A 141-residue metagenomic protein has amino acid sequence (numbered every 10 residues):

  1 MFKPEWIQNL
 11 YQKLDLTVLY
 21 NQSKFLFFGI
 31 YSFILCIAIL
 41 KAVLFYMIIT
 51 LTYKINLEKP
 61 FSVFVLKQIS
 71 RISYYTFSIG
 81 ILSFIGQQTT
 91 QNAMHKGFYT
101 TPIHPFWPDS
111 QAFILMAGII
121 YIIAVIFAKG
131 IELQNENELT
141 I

Functional and structural regions predicted by a protein language model:
M1-I30: Interfacial loop at the N-terminal end of multi-pass membrane proteins
P4-D15, T52-I55, T89-Y99: Peri-membrane helix termini and adjoining interfacial loops of integral membrane proteins
K13-T17, A38-F45, I72-Y75, I79 (+1 more regions): Hydrophobic alpha-helical membrane-embedded or membrane-associated segments
T17, N21-F25, I34, A38-A42 (+2 more regions): N-proximal short alpha-helices
Q22-A38, V63-I79, P108-F113: Alpha-helical membrane-spanning segments of integral membrane proteins, especially the hydrophobic core of TM bundles
I30-K54, I120-E132: Transmembrane alpha-helical segments in integral membrane proteins
F45-Q68, N135-I141: Cytoplasmic juxtamembrane regions at transmembrane-helix boundaries
Y74-I141: Alpha-helical transmembrane segments of multi-pass integral membrane proteins, characterized by long hydrophobic
